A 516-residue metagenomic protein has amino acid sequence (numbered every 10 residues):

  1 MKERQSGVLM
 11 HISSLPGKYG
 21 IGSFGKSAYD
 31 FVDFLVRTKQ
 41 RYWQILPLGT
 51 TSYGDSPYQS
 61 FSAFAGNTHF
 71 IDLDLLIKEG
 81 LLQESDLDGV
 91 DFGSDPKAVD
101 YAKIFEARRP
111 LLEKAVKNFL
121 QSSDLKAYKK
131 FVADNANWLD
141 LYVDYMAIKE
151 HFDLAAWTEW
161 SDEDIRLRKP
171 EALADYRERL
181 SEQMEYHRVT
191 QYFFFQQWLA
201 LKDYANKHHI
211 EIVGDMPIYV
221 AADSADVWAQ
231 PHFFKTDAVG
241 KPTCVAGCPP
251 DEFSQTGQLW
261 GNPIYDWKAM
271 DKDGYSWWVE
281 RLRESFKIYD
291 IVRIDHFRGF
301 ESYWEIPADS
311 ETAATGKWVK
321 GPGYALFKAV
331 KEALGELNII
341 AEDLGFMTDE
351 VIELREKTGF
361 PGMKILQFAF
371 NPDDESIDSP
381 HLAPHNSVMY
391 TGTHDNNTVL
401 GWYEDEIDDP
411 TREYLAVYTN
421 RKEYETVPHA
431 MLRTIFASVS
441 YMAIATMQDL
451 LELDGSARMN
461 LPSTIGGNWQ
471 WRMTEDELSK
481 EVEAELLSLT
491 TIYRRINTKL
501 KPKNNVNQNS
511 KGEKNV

Functional and structural regions predicted by a protein language model:
M1-K26, D30-D33, T38: Mature N-terminal, pre-catalytic/accessory segment of carbohydrate-active enzymes
M1-R4, H11, D55-Q191, F195 (+3 more regions): Alpha-amylase-like alpha-glycosidases and glucanotransferases acting on alpha-linked glucans and related
S27-T51, I288-Y289: Catalytic domains of carbohydrate-active enzymes, especially glycoside hydrolases
V36, W198-N206, K331, R355-E356: Surface-exposed amphipathic alpha-helices with a cationic face
H187, Q191-V220: Conserved, well-ordered alpha-helix/loop/beta-strand core segments that scaffold catalytic motifs
E452-N504: Structured C-terminal cap/extension of enzyme domains
K511-E513: Short, Lys/Arg-enriched N-terminal segments with co-localized hydrophobic residues within the first ~10-30 amino acids
